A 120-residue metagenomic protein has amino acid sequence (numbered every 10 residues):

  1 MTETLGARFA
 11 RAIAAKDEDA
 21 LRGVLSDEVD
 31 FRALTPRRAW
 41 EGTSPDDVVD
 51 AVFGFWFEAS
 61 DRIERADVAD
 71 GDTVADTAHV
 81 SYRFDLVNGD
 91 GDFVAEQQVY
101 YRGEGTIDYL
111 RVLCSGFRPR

Functional and structural regions predicted by a protein language model:
M1, L5, D47-V48, D92: Soluble or luminal CAZymes and related metallo-dependent hydrolases
M1-E3, L34, D72, D76: Intrinsically disordered/low-complexity terminal segments and short unstructured peptides
T2-D27: Short acidic-aromatic low-complexity motifs
T4, D19, G42, Q97-V99: Intrinsic disorder/low-complexity segments enriched in polar/small residues
F9, L21-R22, V29, P45-V48 (+2 more regions): Hydrophobic pocket/interface hotspot
E18-A20, S26-D70: A solvent-exposed, acidic/Ser-Thr-rich amphipathic alpha-helical stretch
A51-R120: A beta-strand edge to alpha-helix "cap/lid" segment located at domain peripheries
